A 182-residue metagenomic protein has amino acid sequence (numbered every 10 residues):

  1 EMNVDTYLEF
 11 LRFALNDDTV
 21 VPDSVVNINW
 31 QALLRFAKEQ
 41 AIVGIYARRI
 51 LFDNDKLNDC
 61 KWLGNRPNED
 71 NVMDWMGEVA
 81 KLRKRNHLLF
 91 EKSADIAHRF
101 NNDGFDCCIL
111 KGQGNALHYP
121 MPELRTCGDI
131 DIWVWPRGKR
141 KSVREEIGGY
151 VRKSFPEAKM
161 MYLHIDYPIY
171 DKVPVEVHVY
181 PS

Functional and structural regions predicted by a protein language model:
E1-G128, V134-S182: Conserved NTP-donor binding/palm subdomain of two-metal-ion nucleotidyltransferases/polymerases, i.e., the charged
